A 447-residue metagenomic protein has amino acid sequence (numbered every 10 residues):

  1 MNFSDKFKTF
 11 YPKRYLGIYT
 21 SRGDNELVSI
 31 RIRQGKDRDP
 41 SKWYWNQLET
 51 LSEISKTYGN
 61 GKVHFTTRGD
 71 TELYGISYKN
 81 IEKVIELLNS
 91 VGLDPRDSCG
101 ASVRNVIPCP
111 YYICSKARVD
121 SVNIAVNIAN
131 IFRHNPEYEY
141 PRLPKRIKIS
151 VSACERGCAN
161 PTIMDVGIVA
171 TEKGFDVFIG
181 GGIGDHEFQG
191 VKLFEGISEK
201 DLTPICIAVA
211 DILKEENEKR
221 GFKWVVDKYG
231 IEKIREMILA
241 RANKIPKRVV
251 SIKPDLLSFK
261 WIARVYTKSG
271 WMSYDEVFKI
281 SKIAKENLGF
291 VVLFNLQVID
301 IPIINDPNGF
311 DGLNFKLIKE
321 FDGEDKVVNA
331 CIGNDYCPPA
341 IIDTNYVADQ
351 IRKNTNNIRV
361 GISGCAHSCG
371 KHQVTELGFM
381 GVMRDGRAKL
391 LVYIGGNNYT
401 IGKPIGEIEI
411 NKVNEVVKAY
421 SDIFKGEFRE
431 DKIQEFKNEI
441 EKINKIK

Functional and structural regions predicted by a protein language model:
M1, F222-Y274, F278, I303: Accessory "access/gating" subregions that flank catalytic or transport cores
M1-K6, E430-K447: N-terminal charge/polar-biased segments
M1-N25, P254: Intrinsically disordered, low-complexity polar/charged tails and linkers
N2-K8, V28-D176, V265-R387: Small-residue-enriched alpha-helical segments and adjacent helix-cap loops that form tight helix-helix packing
Y19-D24, N60-F65, G182-G184, I252-S258 (+2 more regions): Short, flexible, solvent-exposed loop/turn segments with mixed acidic/basic and small polar residues
G23-I32, D185-G190, L257-R264: Gly-rich Lys/Arg/Thr-decorated short loops/hinges at beta-loop-alpha junctions or inter-strand turns that position
D24, L143, K148-Y229, K233 (+2 more regions): Mobile "lid/hinge" segments at catalytic clefts and subdomain interfaces of large enzymes
N60-F65, Y138-P144, L213-E232, E236-M237 (+5 more regions): Flexible, glycine/charged-enriched surface loops at secondary-structure junctions
